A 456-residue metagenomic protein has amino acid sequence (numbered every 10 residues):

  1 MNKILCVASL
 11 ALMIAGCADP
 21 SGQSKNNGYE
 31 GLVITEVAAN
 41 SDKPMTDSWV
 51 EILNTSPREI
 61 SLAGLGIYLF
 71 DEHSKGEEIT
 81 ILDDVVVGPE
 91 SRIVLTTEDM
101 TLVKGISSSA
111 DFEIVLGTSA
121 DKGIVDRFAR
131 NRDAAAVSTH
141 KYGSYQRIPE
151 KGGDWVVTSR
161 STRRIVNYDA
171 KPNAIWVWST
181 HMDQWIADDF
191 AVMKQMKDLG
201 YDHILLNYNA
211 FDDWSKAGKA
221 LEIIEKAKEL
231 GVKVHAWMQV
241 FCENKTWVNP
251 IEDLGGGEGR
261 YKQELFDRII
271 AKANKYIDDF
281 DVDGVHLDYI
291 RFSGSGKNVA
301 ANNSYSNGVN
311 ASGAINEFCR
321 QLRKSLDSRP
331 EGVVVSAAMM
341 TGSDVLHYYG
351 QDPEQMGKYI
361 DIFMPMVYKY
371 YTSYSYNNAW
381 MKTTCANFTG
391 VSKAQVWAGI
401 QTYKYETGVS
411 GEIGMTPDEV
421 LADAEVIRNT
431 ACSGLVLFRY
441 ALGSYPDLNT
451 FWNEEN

Functional and structural regions predicted by a protein language model:
P20-E72, G105-S108, A135-H140, V166-Y168: A structural motif detector for short, solvent-exposed N-terminal "entry" segments of globular domains
M45, K75-D154: Solvent-exposed beta-edge/loop recognition patches
I175-T180, H235-Q239, H286, I290 (+3 more regions): Aromatic-lined carbohydrate-recognition surfaces of secreted/lumenal glycan-active proteins
D183-A187, K219-E225, K233-F280, I413 (+2 more regions): Active-site-adjacent "subsite" loops/lids of carbohydrate-active enzymes
A187-D212, D279-G284, M356, I362 (+1 more regions): Catalytic domains of carbohydrate-active enzymes, especially glycoside hydrolases
V192, H203-E243, N302-R329: Aromatic-lined substrate-binding rim segments of carbohydrate-active enzymes
V334-T372, T407-I413: Substrate-binding cleft/loops of secretory-pathway carbohydrate-active enzymes
P365-N378, K382, A394-N456: Substrate-binding cleft of secreted/luminal carbohydrate-active enzymes
